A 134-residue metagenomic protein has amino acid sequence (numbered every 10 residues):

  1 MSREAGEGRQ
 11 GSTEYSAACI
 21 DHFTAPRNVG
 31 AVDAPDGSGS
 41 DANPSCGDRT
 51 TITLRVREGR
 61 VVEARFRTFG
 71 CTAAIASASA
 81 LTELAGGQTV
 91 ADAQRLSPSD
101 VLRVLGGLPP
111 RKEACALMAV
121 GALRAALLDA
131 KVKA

Functional and structural regions predicted by a protein language model:
M1-G30, S38-S40, R57, V62 (+2 more regions): C-terminal binding/interaction regions
A31, D48, C71, Q88: Gly/Ser/Thr-rich helix-start
N43, D48-G59: Short beta-strand elements
C46, T68-A76, C115: Short, thiol/selenol-centered motifs that function as redox-active sites or metal-ligating centers
E63-R67: Beta-strand scaffold of nucleotide-dependent catalytic cores
A73-Q88: Alpha-helical support elements that line or immediately flank enzyme active sites and cofactor-binding pockets
